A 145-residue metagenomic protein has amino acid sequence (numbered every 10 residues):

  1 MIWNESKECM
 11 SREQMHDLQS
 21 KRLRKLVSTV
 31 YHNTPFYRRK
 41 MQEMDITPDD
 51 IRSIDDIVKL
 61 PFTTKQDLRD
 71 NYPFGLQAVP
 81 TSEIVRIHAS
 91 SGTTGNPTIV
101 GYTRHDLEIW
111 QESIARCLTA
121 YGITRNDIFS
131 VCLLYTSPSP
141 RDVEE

Functional and structural regions predicted by a protein language model:
M1-A89, T94-E112, R116-A120, T124-R125: Nucleotide 5′-phosphate-binding alpha/beta core
P48, D127, D142-E144: A general secondary-structure boundary signal
A115-R116, V131, R141: Contiguous, well-ordered alpha-helical segments that form the cores/surfaces of helical PPI scaffolds
N126-L134: Conserved AMP-binding/adenylate-forming
Y135-E145: Single conserved hydrophobic/aromatic residue that forms the stacking wall/gate of nucleotide- or nucleobase-binding
